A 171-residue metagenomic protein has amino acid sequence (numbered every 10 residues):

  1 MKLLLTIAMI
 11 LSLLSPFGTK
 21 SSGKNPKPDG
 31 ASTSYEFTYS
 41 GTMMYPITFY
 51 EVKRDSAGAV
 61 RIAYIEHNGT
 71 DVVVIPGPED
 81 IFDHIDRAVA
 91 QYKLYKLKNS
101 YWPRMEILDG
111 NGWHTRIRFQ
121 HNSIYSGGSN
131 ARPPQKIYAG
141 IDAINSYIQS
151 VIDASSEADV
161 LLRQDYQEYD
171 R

Functional and structural regions predicted by a protein language model:
L4-S12: Sec-dependent N-terminal signal peptides
L13-F17: C-terminal segment of classical bacterial N-terminal signal peptides
S21-T42, Y95-R171: Short, well-ordered, aromatic-rich surface patches in folded extracellular/luminal domains
M43-R54: Short, solvent-exposed loop/hinge segments that bridge or flank secondary-structure elements
T48, D71, N111-W113: Residues that flank catalytic or metal-binding motifs in active/ligand-binding sites
G58-V73: Acidic/histidine-rich, surface-exposed loop or edge segments in extracytoplasmic proteins
P76-H84, I117-S123: A short, structured loop/turn motif at beta-sheet edges
P78-M105: Charged, amphipathic alpha-helical segments
